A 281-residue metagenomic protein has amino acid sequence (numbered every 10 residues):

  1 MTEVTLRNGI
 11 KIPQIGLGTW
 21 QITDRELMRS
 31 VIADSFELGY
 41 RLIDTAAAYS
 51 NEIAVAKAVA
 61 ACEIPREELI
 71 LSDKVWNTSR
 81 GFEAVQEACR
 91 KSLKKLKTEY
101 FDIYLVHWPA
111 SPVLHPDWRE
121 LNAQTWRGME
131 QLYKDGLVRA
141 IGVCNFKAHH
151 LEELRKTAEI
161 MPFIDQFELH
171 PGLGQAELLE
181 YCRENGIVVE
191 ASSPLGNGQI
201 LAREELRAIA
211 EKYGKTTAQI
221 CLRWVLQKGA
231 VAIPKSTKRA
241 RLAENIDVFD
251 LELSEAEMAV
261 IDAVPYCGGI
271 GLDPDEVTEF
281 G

Functional and structural regions predicted by a protein language model:
M1-L69, G128, G196, F280-G281: N-terminal binding-site loop/beta-alpha segment at the start of enzyme catalytic domains that lines or forms
R7, A56-R66, L93-E99, L154-A158 (+1 more regions): Acidic (Asp/Glu)-rich catalytic clusters
Q14, P65-L69, E99-I103, R139-A140 (+2 more regions): Short acidic capping loops at alpha-helix termini that bridge into adjacent secondary structure
I15-E26, V75-E83, V113-W118: Active-site mouth loops of central-metabolism enzymes
T23-F36, G81-L96, H149-E152, L173-G174: Short, acidic/polar
R66-R80, I103-P109, E168-L169: A short, structured active-site edge motif that brings together acidic residues
N77, P109-G281: Beta/alpha (TIM)-barrel catalytic core signal, keyed to glycine-rich beta->alpha loops juxtaposed to Asp/Glu that bind
V85-V106, Q131-D135, I187: CE4/NodB-like, metal-dependent polysaccharide N-deacetylase domain that modifies extracellular/periplasmic N-acetylated
